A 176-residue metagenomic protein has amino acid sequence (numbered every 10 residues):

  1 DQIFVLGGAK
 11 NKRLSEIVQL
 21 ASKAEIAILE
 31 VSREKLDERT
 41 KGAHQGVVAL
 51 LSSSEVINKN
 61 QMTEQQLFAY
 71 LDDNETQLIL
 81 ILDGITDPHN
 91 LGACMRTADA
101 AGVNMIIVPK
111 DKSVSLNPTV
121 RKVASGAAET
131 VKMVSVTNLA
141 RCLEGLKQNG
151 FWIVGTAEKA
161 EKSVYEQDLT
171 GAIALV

Functional and structural regions predicted by a protein language model:
D1-L175: Post-transcriptional modification and biogenesis factors for structured RNAs of the translation apparatus
